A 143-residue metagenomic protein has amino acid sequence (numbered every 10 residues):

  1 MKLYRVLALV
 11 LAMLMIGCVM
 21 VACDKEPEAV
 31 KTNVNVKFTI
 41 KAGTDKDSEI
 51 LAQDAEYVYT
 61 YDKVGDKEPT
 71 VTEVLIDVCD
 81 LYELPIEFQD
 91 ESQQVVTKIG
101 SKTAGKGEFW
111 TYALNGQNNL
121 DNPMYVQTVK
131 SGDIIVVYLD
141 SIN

Functional and structural regions predicted by a protein language model:
M1-K2: N-terminal secretory signal peptides that target proteins for export/translocation
R5-A8, C18-N143: Ubiquitin-like/PB1-type beta-grasp interaction modules and other compact soluble beta-rich domains
M13-I16: Beta-propeller domains
